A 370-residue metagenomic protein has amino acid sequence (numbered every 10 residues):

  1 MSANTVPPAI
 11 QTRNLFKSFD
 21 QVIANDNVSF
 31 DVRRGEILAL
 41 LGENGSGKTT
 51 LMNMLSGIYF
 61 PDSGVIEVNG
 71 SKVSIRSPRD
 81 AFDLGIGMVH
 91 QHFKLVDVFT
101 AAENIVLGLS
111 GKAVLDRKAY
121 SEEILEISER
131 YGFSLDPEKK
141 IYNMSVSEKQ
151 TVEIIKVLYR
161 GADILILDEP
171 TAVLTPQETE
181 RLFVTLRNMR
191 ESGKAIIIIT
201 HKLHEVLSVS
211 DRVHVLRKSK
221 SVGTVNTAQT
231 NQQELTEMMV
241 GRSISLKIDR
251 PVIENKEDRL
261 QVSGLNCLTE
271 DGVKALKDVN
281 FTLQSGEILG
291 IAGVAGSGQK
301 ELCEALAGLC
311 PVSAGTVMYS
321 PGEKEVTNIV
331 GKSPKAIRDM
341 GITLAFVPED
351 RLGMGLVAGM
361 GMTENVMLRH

Functional and structural regions predicted by a protein language model:
S2-H370: Glycine-rich phosphate-binding loops of nucleotide-dependent enzymes
